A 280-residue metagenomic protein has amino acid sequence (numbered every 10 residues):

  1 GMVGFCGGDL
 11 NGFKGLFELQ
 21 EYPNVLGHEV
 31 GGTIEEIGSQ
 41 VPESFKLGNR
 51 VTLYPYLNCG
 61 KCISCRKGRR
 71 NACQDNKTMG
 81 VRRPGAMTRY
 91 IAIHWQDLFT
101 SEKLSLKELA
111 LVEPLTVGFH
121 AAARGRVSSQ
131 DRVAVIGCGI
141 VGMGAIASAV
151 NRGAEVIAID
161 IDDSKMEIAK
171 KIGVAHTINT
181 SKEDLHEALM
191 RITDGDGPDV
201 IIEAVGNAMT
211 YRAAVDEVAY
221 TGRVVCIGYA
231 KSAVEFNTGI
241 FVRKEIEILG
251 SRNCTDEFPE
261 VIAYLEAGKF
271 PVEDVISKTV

Functional and structural regions predicted by a protein language model:
G1-V3, L16-I63, E102-L104: Glycine-rich beta-strand-centered segment in the early N-terminal region that forms part of a ligand/cofactor-binding
E35, A134, I157, V225 (+1 more regions): Conserved beta-strand positions in the Rossmann-like core of class I SAM-dependent methyltransferases
C59-I136: NAD(P)H dinucleotide-binding glycine-rich loop of Rossmann-like/cofactor-binding domains, especially the beta1-alpha1
L104-E183, E187: Mid-domain Rossmann-like dinucleotide-binding core that forms the NAD(H)/NADP(H) cofactor-binding site
D131, G222-R223: Glycine-centered, small-residue-biased loops immediately flanking beta-strands in adenine/cofactor-binding cores
D160, G228, R252: Conserved acidic E/D residue at the C-terminus of a beta-strand in Rossmann-like folds
H186, M190-R191, K231-K278: C-terminal substrate-binding/catalytic core of Rossmann-like NAD(P)-dependent dehydrogenases/reductases
V218-Y220: Helix-to-beta-strand junctions that scaffold the AdoMet/dcAdoMet cofactor pocket in Class I SAM-dependent enzymes
